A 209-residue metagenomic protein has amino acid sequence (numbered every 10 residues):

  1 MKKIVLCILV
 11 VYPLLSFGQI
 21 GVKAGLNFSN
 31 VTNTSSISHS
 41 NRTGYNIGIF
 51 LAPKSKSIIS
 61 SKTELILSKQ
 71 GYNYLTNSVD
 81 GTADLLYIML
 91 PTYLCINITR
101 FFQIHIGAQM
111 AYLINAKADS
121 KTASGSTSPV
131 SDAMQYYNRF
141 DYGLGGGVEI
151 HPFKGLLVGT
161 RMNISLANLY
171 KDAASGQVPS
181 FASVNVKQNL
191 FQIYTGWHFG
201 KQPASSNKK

Functional and structural regions predicted by a protein language model:
M1-K23, T195, K209: Bacterial Sec-dependent N-terminal signal peptides
I20, S57-S61, F102-I104, I150 (+2 more regions): Repeated loop/turn-to-beta-strand initiation elements of outer-membrane beta-barrel proteins
V22-L26, Y45-P53, L67, L90-I98 (+4 more regions): Residues on the lipid-exposed face of transmembrane beta-strands in outer-membrane beta-barrel proteins
N27, I150-L156, N185-K209: Outer-membrane beta-barrel "beta-signal"
N27-V31, S68-Y72, A111-N115, N163-L169 (+1 more regions): Structural signature of outer-membrane beta-barrel domains
T32-S38, N73-V79, K117-G125, Y170-Q177 (+1 more regions): Outer-membrane beta-barrel translocator domains and adjoining extracellular loop/strand segments of Gram-negative
S38-N77: Glycine- and aromatic-enriched membrane insertion/assembly motifs of diderm outer-membrane and organelle channel
H39-Y45, D84-I88, N138-L144, K187-F191: Residues that define the transmembrane beta-barrel architecture of outer-membrane proteins
